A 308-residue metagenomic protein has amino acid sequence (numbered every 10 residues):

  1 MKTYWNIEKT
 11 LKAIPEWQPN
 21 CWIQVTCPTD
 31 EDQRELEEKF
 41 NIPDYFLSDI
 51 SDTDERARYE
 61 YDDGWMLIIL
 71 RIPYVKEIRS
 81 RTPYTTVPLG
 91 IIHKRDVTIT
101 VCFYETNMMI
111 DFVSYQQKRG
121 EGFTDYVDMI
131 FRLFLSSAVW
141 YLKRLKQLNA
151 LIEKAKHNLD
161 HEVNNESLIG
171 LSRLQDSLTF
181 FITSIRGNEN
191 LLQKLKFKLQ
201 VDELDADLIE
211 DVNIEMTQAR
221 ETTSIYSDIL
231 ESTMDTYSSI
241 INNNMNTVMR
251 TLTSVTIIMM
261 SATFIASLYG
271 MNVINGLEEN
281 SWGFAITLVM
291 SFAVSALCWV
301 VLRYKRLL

Functional and structural regions predicted by a protein language model:
M1-F197, V201-E203, D211, E215-T222 (+2 more regions): Peripheral, non-transmembrane regulatory/ligand-interaction domains of membrane transport proteins
N41, T217-L308: Hydrophobic alpha-helical transmembrane segments and their immediately adjacent juxtamembrane loops
K196-D207, M234-N244: Long amphipathic alpha-helical coiled-coil segments
